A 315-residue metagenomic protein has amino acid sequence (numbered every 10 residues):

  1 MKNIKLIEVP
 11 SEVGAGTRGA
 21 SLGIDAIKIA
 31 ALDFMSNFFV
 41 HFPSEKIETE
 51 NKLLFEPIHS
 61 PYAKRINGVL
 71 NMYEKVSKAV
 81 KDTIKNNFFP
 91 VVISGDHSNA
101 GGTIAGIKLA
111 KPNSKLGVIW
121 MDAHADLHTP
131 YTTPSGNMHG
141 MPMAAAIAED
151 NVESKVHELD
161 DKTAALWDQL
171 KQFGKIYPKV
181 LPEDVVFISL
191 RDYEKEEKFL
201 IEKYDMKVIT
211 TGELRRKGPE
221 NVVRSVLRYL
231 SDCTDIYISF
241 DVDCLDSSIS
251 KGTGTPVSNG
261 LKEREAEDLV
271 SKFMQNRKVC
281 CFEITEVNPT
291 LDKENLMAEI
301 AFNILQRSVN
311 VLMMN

Functional and structural regions predicted by a protein language model:
K2-N315: Conserved alpha-helical scaffold segments that buttress catalytic/binding sites
